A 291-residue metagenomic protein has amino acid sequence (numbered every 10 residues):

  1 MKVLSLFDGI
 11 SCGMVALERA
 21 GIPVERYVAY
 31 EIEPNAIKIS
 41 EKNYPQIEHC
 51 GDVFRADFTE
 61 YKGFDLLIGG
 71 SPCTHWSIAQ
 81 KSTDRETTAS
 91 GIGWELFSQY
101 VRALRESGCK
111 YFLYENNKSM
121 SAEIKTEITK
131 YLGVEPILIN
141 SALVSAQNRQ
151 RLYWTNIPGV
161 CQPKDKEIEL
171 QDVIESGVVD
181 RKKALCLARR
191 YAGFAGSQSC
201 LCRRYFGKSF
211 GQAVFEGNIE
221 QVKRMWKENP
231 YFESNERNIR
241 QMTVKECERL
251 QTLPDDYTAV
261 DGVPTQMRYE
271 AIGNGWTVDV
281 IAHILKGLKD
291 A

Functional and structural regions predicted by a protein language model:
M1-A291: Conserved active-site and SAM-binding loop architecture of S-adenosyl-L-methionine-dependent nucleic-acid
